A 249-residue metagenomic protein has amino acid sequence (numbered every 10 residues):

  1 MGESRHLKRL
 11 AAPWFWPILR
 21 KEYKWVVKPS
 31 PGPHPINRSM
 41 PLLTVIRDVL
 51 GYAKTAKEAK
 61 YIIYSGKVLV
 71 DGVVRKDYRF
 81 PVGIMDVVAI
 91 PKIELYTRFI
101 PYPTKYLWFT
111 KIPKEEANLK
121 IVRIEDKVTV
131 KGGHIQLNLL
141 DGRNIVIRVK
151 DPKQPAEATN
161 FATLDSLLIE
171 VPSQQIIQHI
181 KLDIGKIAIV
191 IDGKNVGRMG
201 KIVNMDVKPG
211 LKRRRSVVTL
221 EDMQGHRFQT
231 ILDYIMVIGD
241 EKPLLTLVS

Functional and structural regions predicted by a protein language model:
M1-S249: Ferredoxin-like alpha/beta domains used as RNA- or RNAP-binding modules
